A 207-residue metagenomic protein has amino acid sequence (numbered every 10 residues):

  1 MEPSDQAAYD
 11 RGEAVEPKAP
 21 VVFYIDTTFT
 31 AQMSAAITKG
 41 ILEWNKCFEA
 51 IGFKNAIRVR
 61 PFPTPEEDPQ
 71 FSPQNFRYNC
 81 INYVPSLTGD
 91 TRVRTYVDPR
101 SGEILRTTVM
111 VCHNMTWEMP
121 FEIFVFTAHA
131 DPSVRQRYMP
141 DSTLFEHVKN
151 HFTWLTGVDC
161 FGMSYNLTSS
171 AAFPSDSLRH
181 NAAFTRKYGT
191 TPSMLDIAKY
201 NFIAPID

Functional and structural regions predicted by a protein language model:
M1-F71, V111-C112, S142: Fold-level signature of zinc-dependent metallopeptidase catalytic domains
V15-E16, I25-M33, I51, G89-M163: Active-site-proximal segment of zinc-dependent metalloprotease catalytic domains
Y24-D26, R60-F62, V84, T107 (+3 more regions): Generic beta-strand/beta-sheet core signal
T38-F48, Y78, E146-V158, P192 (+1 more regions): Short, well-ordered alpha-helical packing segments
V59-V84, G102, P132-R137: Hydrophobic, small-residue-rich alpha-helical packing segments that form membrane-like cores
P73-S101, L105-R106, T185-A198: Acidic, His- and aromatic-enriched active-site or binding-groove loops in soluble protein domains that engage sugars
W154, V158-D159, M163-T168, F173 (+1 more regions): Structured mid-domain segments that build the active-site/substrate or prosthetic-cofactor binding neighborhood
S169-D207: Conserved catalytic/binding loops enriched for acidic/polar residues
